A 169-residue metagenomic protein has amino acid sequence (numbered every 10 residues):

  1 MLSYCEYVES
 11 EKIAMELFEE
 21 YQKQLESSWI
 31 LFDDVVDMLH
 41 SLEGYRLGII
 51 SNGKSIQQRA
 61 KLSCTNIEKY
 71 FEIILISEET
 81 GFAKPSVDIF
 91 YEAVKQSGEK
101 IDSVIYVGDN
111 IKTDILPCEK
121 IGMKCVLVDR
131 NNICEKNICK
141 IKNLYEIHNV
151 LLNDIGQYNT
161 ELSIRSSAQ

Functional and structural regions predicted by a protein language model:
M1-E20: A metal-dependent, Asp-based hydrolase signature
Y4-C5, Q24, S77-E78: Alpha-helix C-capping/helix-to-loop hinge sites
K12, V36, H40, G48-Q169: Asp-based, Mg2+/Mn2+-dependent phosphohydrolase catalytic module
E20-S27: Surface-exposed cleft-lining segments at the edges of enzyme active sites
S28-F32: Conserved beta-strand/loop elements of the cytosolic catalytic core of P-type E1-E2 ATPases, chiefly in the P-domain
